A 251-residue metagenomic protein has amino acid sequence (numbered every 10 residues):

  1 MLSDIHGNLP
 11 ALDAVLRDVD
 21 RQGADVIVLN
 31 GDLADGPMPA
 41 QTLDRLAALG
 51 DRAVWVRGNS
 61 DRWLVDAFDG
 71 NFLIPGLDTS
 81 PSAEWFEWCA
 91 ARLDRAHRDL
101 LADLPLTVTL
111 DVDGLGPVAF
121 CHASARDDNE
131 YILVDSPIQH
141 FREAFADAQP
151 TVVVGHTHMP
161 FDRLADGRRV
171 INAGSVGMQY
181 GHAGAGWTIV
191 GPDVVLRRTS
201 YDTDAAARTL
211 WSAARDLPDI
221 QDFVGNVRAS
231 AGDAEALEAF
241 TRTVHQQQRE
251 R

Functional and structural regions predicted by a protein language model:
M1-H6, P117-A125, V170-G174: Active-site-proximal beta-strand elements of phosphoester/diester hydrolases
L2-R95: Core catalytic region of metal-dependent phosphoesterases/phosphodiesterases, especially metallo-beta-lactamase-like
H6-A11, D35-M38, S60-V65, D128 (+2 more regions): Active-site environment of divalent metal-dependent phosphoester hydrolases
V19-G23, L49, V112-G114, A146-A148 (+1 more regions): Glycine-rich phosphate-binding loop signature in dinucleotide/nucleotide-binding domains
N71-S80, G114-D147: Active-site-proximal segments of metal-dependent phosphoesterases and phosphodiesterases across multiple
L110-A119, A165-R169: Beta-strand-turn-beta hairpins that frame and shape the catalytic cleft of phosphate-ester-processing enzymes
D135-V176: Anionic-ligand binding region
L164-R251: Acidic, His/Gly-rich catalytic cores of divalent-metal-dependent hydrolytic chemistry
